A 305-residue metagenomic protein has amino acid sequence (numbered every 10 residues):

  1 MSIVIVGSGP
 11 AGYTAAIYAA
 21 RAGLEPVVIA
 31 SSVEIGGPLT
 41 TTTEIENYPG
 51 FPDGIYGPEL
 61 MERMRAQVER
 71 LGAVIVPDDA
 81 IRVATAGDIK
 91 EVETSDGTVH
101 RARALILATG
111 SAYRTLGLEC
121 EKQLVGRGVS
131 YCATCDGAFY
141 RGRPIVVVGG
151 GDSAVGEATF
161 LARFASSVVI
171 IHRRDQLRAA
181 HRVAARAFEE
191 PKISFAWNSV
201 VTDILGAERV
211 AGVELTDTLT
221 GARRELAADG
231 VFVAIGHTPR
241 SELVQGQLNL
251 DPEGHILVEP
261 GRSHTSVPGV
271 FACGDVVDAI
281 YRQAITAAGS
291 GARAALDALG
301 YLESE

Functional and structural regions predicted by a protein language model:
M1-V6, Y18-V27, E214-T218, R224-G230 (+5 more regions): Rossmann-like nucleotide/phosphate-binding core characteristic of flavoprotein oxidoreductases
S2, D78, R141-R143, N198 (+1 more regions): Phosphate-coordination loops involved in phosphoryl transfer and adenosine-cofactor binding
I3-L71, R143, G149, S153-H181 (+1 more regions): Beta1-alpha1 glycine-rich phosphate/pyrophosphate-binding loop at the start of Rossmann-like nucleotide-binding domains
V6, T94, L107-A108, V147 (+1 more regions): Redox-cofactor binding/interface segments in oxidoreductases and associated redox assembly factors
A16-I17, T40-T41, G117-C120, A158-F160 (+3 more regions): Short amphipathic alpha-helical segments
V68-T94, V99-A102, A162-P260, G300-S304: A Rossmann-like FAD-binding core segment of flavoenzymes
I75-R141, G150: Glycine/small-residue-rich loop that forms an oxyanion/phosphate-binding "nest" at active or ligand-binding sites
A112, G117, K122-F139, I235-T286 (+2 more regions): FAD-site-proximal beta/loop scaffold in flavoenzymes
